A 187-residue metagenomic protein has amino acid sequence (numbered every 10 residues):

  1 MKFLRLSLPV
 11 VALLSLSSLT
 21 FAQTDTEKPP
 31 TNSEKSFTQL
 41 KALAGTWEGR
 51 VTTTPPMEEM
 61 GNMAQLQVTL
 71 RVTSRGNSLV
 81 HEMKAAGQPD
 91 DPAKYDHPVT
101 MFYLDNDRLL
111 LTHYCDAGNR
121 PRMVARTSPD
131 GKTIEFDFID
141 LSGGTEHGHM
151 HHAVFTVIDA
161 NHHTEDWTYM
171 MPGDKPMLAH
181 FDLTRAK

Functional and structural regions predicted by a protein language model:
M1-L8: Bacterial N-terminal signal peptides that target proteins for export
Q23-K187: Hydrophobic small-molecule pocket/channel-lining residues, especially in calycin-type beta-barrels
